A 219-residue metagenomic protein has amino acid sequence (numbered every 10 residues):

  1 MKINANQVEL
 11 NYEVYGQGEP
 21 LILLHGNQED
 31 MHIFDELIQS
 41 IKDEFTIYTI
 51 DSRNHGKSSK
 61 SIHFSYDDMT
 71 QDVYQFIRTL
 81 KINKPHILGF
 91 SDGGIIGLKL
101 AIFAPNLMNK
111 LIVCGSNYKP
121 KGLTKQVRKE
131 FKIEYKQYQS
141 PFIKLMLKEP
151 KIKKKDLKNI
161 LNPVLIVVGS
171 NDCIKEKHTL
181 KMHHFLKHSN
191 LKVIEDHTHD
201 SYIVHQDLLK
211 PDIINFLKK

Functional and structural regions predicted by a protein language model:
V8, E13-K57: Conserved HGGG/HGGXW glycine-rich cap/lid loop of the alpha/beta-hydrolase fold
E36, Y48, S52-L88: Active-site loop/oxyanion-hole signature of alpha/beta-hydrolase fold enzymes
G89, G93, G97: Gly/Ala-rich beta-loop-alpha elbow adjacent to hydrolase catalytic centers
I102-F103, L111-K136: Flexible "cap/lid" loop of the alpha/beta hydrolase fold
P141-D156: Active-site nucleophile elbow and catalytic-triad environment of alpha/beta-hydrolase enzymes
I160, I166-V168: Short beta-strand/loop motif that positions the catalytic acidic residue of the alpha/beta-hydrolase fold
C173-H178: Conserved alpha/beta-hydrolase "acid-adjacent" motif
H197-Q206: Catalytic histidine-centered segment of alpha/beta-hydrolase-like enzymes
